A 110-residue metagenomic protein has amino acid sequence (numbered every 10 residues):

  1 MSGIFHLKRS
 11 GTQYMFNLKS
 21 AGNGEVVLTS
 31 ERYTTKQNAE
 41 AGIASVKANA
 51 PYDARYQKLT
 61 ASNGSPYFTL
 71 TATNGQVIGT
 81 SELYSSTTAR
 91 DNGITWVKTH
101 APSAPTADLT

Functional and structural regions predicted by a protein language model:
M1-I4, P102-S103: Charged, low-complexity amphipathic helices and coil/IDR segments
M1-S2, K47-R55: Charged, amphipathic alpha-helical segments
H6, A89, P105-T106: Low-complexity, intrinsically disordered or weakly predicted helical/coil tracts enriched in serine/threonine
K8, M15-A21, V27-Y33, G42-S45 (+4 more regions): A structural feature that tracks compact, well-ordered secondary-structure segments with a strong bias toward
T29, Y52, P102-S103: A generic "cationic amphipathic patch" detector
K36, T87: C2H2-type zinc-finger recognition helix
A39, R90: Alpha-helical recognition helix of canonical C2H2 zinc-finger domains, specifically the hydrophobic-histidine i/i+3
K98-T110: Glycine-rich beta-strand-turn "strand-cap" elements at beta-sheet edges
